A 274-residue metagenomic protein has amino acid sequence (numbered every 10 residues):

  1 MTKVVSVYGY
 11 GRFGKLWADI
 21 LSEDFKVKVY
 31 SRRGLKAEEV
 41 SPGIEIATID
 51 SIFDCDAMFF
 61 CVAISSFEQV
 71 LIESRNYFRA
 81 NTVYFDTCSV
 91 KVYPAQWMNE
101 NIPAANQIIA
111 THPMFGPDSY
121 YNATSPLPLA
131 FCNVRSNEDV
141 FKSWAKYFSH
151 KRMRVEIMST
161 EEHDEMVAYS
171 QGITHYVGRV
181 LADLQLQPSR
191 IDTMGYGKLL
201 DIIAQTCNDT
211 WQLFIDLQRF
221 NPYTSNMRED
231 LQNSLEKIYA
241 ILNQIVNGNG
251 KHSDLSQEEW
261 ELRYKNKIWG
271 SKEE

Functional and structural regions predicted by a protein language model:
M1-A47: NAD(P)+-binding Rossmann beta1-loop-alpha1 motif at the extreme N-terminus of oxidoreductases
G34-E39, Y93-P94, D139: Short, charged/polar "capping" segments at the starts of alpha-helices and the immediately preceding loops
D50-F78: Rossmann-like NAD(P)-binding element
V62-I64, S89, V134: Short glycine-/small-residue-rich Rossmann-like dinucleotide-binding loops
F78-P94: ADP-ribose/adenylate-binding Rossmann-like module
P94, M98-R154: Rossmann-fold dinucleotide-binding core
I157-E274: An accessory alpha-helical subdomain
